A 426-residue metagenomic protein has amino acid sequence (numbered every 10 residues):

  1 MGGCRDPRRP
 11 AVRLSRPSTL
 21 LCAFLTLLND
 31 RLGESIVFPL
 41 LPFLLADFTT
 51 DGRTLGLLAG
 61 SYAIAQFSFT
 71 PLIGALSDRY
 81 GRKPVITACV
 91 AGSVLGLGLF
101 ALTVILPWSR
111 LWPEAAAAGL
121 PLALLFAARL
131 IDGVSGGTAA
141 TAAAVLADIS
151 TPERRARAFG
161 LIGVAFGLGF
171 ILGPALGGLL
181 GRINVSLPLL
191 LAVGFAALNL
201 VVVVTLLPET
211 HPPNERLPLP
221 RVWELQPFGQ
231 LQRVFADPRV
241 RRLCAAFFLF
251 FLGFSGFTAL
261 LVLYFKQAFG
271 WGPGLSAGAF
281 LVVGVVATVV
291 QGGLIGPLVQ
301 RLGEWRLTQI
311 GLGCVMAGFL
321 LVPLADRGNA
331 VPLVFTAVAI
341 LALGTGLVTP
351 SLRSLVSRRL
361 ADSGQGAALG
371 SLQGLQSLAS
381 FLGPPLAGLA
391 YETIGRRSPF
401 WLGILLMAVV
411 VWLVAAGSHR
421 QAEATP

Functional and structural regions predicted by a protein language model:
R8-S15, P208-A245: Juxtamembrane intracellular "pre-TM" segments in multi-pass secondary transporters
L28, G96, R110-G137, V331-L347: Hydrophobic core of transmembrane alpha-helices in multi-pass small-molecule transporters, especially MFS/SLC-type
P39-R53, A259-S276: Short amphipathic helix-loop junctions that connect adjacent transmembrane helices in Major Facilitator Superfamily/SLC
A63-P71, G137, F170-I171, G284 (+2 more regions): Residue-level signature of mid-helix packing/kink "hotspots" within the transmembrane helices of 12-pass Major
T70-G81, V290-E304, Y391: Helix-to-loop junctions at the C-terminal end of transmembrane segments in multipass secondary transporters
A91-A118, C314-R327: C-terminal ends and interior cores of transmembrane alpha-helices in multi-pass membrane transporters/permeases
F126-G167: Cytoplasmic helix-loop-helix junction between adjacent transmembrane helices in 12-TM secondary transporters
W305-L352: C-terminal transmembrane helical hairpin of 12-TM major facilitator-type secondary transporters
